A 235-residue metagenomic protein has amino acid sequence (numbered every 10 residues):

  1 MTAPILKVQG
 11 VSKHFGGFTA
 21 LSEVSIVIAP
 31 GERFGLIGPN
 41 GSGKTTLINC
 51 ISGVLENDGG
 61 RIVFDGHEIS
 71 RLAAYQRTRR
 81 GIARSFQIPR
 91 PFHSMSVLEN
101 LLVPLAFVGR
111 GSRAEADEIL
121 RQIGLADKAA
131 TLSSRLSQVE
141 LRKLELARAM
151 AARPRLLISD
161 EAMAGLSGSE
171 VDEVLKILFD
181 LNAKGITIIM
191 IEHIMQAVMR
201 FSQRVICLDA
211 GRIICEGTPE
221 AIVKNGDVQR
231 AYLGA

Functional and structural regions predicted by a protein language model:
T2-A235: Glycine-rich phosphate-binding loops of nucleotide-dependent enzymes
